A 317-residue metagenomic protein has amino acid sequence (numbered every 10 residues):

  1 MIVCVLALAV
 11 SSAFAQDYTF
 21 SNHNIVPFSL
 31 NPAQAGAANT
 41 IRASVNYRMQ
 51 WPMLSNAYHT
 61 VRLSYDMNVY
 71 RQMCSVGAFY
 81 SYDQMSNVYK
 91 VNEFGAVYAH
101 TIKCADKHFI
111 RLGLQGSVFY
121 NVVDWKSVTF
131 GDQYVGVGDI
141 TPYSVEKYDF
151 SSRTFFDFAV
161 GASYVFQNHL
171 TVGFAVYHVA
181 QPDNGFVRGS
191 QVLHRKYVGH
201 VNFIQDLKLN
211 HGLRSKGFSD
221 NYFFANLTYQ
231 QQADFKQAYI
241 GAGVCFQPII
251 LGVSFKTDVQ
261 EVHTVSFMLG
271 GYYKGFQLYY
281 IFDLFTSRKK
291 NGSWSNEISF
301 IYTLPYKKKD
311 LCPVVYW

Functional and structural regions predicted by a protein language model:
M1-A9: Sec-dependent N-terminal signal peptides
S11-A15: Sec/Tat signal peptide C-region and signal peptidase I cleavage site
Q16-W317: Subset of outer-membrane beta-barrel
